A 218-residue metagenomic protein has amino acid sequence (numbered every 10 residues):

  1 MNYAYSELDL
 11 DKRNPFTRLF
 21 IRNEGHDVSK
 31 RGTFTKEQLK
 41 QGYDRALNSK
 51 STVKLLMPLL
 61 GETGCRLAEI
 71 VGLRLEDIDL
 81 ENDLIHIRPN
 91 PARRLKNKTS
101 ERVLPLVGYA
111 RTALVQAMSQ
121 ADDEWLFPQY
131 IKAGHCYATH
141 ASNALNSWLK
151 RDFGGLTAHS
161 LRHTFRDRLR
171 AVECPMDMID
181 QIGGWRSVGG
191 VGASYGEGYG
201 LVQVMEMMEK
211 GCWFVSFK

Functional and structural regions predicted by a protein language model:
M1-S6, P15-F20, L106: Non-catalytic DNA-binding core/recognition domains of DNA-processing enzymes
Y5-P15, M118-S119, D123: Proline-centered turn/helix-capping motifs that create local helix->coil transitions or kinks
L10-L73, R162: Basic, Lys/Arg- and aromatic-enriched nucleic-acid-binding interface segment
I21-N23, T63, G72-A113: Conserved tyrosine-mediated DNA breakage-rejoining catalytic core shared by Y-recombinases
G25, T33, P91, G183-F217: Catalytic-site neighborhood detector that most strongly recognizes the C-terminal catalytic loop/helix of tyrosine
P58, E62, E69, S160-R186: C-terminal catalytic core of tyrosine-transesterase DNA break-rejoin enzymes
I78-L84, G155, C174-G196, F217-K218: Short, polar N-cap/turn motifs at the start of nucleic acid-interacting alpha helices
V107-G154: Active-site/catalytic core of tyrosine-dependent DNA strand-transfer enzymes
